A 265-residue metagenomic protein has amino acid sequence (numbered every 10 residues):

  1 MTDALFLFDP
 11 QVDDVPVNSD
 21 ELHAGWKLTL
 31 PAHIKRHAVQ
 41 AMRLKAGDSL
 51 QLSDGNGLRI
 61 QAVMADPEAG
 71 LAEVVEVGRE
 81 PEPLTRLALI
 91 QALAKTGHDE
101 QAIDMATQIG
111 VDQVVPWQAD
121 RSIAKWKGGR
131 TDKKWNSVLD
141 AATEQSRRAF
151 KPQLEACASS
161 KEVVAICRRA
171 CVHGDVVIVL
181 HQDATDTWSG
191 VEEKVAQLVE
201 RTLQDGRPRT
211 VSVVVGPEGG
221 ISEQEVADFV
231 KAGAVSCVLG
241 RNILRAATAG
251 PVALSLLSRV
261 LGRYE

Functional and structural regions predicted by a protein language model:
M1-E80: N-terminal positively charged helical leader segments and presequences
D3, R79-H181: RNA substrate-binding interface of SAM-dependent RNA methyltransferases
V12, V77, Q118-S122, E218 (+1 more regions): Short, ordered loop/turn segments at secondary-structure junctions
L28-L30, L84-A88, R209-S212, K231-L239: Glycine/charged-rich beta-loop-alpha catalytic/anionic-binding loops adjacent to active sites
R36-P67, V164-E200: N-terminal-biased segments
L50, P81-I90, V199-D205: Mobile, glycine- and charge-enriched loop segments and immediately flanking short secondary-structure elements within
G174-D228, V235-C237: Active-site/ligand-binding-proximal alpha/beta "capping" segment
E223-E265: Structured adenosyl-cofactor binding patch, chiefly the S-adenosyl-L-methionine
